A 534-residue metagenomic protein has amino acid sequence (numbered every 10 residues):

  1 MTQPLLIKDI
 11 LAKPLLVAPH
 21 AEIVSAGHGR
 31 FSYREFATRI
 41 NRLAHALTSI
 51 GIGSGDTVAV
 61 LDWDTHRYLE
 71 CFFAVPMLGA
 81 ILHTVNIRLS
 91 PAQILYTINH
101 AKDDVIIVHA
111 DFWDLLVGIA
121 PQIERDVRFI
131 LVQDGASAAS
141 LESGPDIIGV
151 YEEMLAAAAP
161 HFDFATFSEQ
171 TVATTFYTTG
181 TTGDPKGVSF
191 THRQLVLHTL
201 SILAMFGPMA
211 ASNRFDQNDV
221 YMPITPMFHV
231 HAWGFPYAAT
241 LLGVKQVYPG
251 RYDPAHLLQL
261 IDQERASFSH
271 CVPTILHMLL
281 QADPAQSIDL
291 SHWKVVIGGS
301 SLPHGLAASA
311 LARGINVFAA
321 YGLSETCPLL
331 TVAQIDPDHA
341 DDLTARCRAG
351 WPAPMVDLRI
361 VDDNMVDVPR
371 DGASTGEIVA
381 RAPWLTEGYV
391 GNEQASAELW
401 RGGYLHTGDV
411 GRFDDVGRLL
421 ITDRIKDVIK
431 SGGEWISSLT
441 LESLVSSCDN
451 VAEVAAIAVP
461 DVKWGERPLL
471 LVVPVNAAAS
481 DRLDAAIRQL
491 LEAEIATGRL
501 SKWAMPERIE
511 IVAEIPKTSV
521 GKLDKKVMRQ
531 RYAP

Functional and structural regions predicted by a protein language model:
P19, G149, A157-Y177, D184 (+1 more regions): Conserved pre-ATP/AMP-binding loop-to-beta segment of ANL
E22-T65, L69-F73, S90-L95, N99 (+1 more regions): Conserved AMP-binding/adenylate-forming core of the ANL superfamily
S32-R34, A173-S201: Conserved AMP-binding A3 loop
S49-I50, M77-E153, N476-A478: Structural core segment of the AMP-binding/adenylate-forming
L89, L95-Y96, I106-V108, S269 (+6 more regions): AMP-binding/adenylate-forming catalytic core of the ANL superfamily
E152, L241, Q263-C271, L280-T344 (+2 more regions): Gly/Ser/Thr-rich phosphate-binding loop
V196-V220, F228-S267, A282: Conserved AMP-binding/adenylation subdomain of ANL enzymes
D357-V379, D415-V416, A478-D484, D524: Conserved beta-loop-beta connector loops within the AMP-binding
